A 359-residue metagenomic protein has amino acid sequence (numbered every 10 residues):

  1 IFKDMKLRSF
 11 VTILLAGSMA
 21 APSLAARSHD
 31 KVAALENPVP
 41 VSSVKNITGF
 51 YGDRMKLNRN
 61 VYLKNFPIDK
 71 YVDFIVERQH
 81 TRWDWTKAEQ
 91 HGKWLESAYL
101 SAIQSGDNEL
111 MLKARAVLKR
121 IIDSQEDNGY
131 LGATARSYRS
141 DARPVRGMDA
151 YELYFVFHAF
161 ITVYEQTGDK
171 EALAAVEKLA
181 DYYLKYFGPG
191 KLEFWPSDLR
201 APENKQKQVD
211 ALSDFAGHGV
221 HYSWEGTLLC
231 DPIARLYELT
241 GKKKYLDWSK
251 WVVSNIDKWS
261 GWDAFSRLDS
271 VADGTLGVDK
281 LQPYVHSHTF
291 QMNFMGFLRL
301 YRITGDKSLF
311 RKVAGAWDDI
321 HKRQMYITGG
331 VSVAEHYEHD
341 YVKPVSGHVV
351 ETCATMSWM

Functional and structural regions predicted by a protein language model:
F2, L15, I327-T328: Intrinsically disordered, low-complexity segments enriched in small/polar residues
F2-V11: Bacterial N-terminal signal peptides that target proteins for export
K3, P22-A25: Sec/Tat signal peptide C-region and signal peptidase I cleavage site
R8-S9, G17-S18, G241: Residues at the start of alpha-helices and the adjacent loop-to-helix junctions
F10-L14, S223: Alpha-helical transmembrane segments
R27-M359: Glycan-recognition and catalytic cores of secretory/periplasmic carbohydrate-active enzymes
